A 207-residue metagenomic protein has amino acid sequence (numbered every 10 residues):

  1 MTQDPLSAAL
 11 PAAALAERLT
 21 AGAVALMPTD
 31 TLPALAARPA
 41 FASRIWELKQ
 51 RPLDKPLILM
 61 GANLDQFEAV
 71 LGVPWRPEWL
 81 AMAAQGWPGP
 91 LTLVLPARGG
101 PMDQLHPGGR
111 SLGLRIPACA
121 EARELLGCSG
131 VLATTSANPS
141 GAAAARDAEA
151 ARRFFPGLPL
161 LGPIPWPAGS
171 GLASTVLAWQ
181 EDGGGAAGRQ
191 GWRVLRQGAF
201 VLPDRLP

Functional and structural regions predicted by a protein language model:
M1-P207: Active-site-adjacent structural elements in enzyme catalytic cores
